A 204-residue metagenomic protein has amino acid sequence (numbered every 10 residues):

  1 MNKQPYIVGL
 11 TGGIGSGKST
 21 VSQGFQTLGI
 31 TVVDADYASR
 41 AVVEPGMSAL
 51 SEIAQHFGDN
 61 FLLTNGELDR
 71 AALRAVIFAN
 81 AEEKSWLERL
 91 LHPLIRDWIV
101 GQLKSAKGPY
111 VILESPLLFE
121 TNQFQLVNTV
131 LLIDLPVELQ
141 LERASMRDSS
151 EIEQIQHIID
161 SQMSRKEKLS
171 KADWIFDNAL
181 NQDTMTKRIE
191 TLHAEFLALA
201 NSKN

Functional and structural regions predicted by a protein language model:
M1-Y37: Walker A (P-loop) phosphate-binding motif
N2-Q4, A194-N204: Generic C-terminal helix-cap and adjacent flexible tail
G17, D36, L87, I112 (+3 more regions): Residue-level signal for inorganic ion chemistry
T31, Y37, T129, D173-W174: Well-ordered beta-strand positions
Y37-P109: ATP-dependent small-molecule kinase phosphotransfer cores that center on conserved nucleotide phosphate-binding segments
L50-A54, V137-E142, I152, Q156: An amphipathic alpha-helix signature
R96-S105, Y110-M146: ATP-dependent NMP and nucleoside kinases share a basic, alpha-helical "lid"
W98, K107, Q125, M146 (+1 more regions): Small-molecule kinase domains that catalyze NTP-dependent phosphoryl transfer to phosphate-bearing small molecules
